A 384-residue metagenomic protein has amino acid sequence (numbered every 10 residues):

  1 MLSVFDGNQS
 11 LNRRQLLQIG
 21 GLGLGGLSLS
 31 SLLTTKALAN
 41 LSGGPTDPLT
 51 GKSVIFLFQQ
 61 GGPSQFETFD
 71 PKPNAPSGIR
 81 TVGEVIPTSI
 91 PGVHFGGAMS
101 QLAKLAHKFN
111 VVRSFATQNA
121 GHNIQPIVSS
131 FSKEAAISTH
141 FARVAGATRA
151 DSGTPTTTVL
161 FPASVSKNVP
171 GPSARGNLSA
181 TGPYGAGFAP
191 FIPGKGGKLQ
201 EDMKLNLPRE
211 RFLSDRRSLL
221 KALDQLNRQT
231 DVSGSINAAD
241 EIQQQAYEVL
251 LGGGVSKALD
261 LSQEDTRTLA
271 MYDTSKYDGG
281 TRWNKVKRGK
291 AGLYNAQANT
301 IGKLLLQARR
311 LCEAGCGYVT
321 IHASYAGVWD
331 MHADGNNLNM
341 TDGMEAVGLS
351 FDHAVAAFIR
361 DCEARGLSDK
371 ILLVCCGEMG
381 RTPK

Functional and structural regions predicted by a protein language model:
M1-K384: Ligand-binding pockets and gating/stacking loops
